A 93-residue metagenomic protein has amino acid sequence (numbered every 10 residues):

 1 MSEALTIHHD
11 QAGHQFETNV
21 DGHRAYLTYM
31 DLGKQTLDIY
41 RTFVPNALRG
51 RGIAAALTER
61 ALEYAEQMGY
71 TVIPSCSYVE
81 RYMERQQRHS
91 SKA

Functional and structural regions predicted by a protein language model:
M1-T36: N-terminal first-folded block
T42-R49: A short, internal acetyl-CoA/4′-phosphopantetheine-binding micro-motif in the GNAT/acyltransferase core
G50-A61: Conserved acetyl-CoA-binding loop-helix of GNAT-fold acetyltransferases
L62-S77: Conserved GNAT acetyl-CoA-binding A-motif
E80-Y82: Short secondary-structure capping/turn micro-motifs that flank functional sites
K92-A93: STAS-like cytosolic regulatory interaction modules
